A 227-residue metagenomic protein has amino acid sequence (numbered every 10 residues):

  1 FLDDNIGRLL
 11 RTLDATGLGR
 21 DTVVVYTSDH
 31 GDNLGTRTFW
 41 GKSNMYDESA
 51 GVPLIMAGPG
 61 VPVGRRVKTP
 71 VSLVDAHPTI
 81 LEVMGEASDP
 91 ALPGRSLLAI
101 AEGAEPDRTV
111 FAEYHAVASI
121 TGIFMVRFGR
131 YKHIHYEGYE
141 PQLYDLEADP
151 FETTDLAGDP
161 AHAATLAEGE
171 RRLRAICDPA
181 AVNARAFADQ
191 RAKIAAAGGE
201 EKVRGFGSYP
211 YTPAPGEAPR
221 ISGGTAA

Functional and structural regions predicted by a protein language model:
F1-D3: Outer-membrane beta-barrel transmembrane strands
N5-T12, T79, V83, R172-P179: Short alpha-helical functional segments enriched in proximate histidine and acidic residues
R11-R65, S72: Histidine-centered active-site microenvironments of extracellular/periplasmic hydrolases and transferases
H30-T36, V74-H77, E82-L146, F151 (+4 more regions): C-terminal cap/loop subdomain of S1 sulfatases and analogous C-terminal strand-loop tails that border
N33, M45, L54, R66 (+3 more regions): Conserved beta-strand positions that form and line the central face of beta-propeller blades
G41, V61-V71, M84-S88, E152-H162: Active-site rim elements
G158-A227: Long, internal low-complexity/basic segments
